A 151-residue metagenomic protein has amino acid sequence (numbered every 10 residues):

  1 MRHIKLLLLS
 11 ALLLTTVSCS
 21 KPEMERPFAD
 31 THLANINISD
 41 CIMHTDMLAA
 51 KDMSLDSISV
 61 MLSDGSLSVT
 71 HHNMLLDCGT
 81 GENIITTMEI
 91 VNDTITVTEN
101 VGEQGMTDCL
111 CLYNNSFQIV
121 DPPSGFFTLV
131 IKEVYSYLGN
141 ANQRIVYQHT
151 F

Functional and structural regions predicted by a protein language model:
M1-K5: Positively charged n-region of N-terminal signal peptides that target proteins for export
L6-S10: Sec-dependent N-terminal signal peptides
T15-S18: C-terminal motif of bacterial Sec signal peptides marking the signal peptidase cleavage site
S20-F151: Exposed, flexible binding/inhibitory loops of compact, secreted disulfide-stabilized domains
